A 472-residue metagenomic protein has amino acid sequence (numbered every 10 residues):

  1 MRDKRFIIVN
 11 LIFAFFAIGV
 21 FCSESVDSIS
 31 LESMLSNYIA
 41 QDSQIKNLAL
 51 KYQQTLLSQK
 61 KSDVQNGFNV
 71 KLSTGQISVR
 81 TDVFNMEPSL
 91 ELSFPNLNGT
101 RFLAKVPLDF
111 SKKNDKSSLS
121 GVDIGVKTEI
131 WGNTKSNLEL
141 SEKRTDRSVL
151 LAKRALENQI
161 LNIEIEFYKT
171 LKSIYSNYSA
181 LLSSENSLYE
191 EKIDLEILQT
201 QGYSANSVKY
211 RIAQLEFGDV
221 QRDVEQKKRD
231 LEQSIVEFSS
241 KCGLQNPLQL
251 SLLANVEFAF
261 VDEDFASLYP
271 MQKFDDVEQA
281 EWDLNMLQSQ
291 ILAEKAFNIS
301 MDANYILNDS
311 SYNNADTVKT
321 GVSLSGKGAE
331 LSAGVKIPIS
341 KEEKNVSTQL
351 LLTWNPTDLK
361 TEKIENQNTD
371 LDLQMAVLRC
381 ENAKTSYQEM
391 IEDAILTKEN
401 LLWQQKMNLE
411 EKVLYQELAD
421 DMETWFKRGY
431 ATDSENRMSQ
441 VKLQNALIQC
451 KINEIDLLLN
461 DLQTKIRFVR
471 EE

Functional and structural regions predicted by a protein language model:
R2-S25: Classical Sec-dependent N-terminal signal peptides that target proteins to the secretory pathway
R5, L138-R147, K153-K273, A394-T397 (+5 more regions): Periplasmic alpha-helical coiled-coil/stalk elements that build and connect Gram-negative outer-membrane
F21-S89, N137-R147, I160, L171 (+13 more regions): Bacterial Sec-pathway N-terminal export signals of envelope proteins
T55, N85-S89, G99-P107, G121 (+5 more regions): Residue-level detection of beta-strand scaffold positions
K60, I77, P88-E91, D109-D115 (+2 more regions): Post-signal peptide N-terminal segment of secreted/secretory-pathway proteins
V70-F84, L97-I160, F297-V346, T353-L373 (+1 more regions): Small/polar (Gly/Ser/Thr/Ala-rich) solvent-exposed segments that form structured loops/beta-strands/short helices used
L287-Q288, Y305-G321, E330-G334, E343-Q349 (+3 more regions): Intrinsically disordered, low-complexity segments enriched in Gly and acidic/Ser/Thr residues that form flexible
D433-S434: Charged substrate- and nucleic-acid-binding regions of tRNA-handling and nucleotidyl-transfer enzymes, centered on
